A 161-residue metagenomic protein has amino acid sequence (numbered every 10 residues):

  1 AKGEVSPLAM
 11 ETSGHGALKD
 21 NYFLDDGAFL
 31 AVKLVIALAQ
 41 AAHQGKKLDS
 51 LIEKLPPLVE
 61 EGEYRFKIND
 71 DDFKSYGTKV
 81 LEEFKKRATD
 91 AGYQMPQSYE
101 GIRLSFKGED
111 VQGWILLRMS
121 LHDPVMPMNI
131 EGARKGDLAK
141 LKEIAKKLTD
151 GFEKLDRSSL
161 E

Functional and structural regions predicted by a protein language model:
A1-E161: Phosphate-binding and adjacent anionic-ligand microenvironments
